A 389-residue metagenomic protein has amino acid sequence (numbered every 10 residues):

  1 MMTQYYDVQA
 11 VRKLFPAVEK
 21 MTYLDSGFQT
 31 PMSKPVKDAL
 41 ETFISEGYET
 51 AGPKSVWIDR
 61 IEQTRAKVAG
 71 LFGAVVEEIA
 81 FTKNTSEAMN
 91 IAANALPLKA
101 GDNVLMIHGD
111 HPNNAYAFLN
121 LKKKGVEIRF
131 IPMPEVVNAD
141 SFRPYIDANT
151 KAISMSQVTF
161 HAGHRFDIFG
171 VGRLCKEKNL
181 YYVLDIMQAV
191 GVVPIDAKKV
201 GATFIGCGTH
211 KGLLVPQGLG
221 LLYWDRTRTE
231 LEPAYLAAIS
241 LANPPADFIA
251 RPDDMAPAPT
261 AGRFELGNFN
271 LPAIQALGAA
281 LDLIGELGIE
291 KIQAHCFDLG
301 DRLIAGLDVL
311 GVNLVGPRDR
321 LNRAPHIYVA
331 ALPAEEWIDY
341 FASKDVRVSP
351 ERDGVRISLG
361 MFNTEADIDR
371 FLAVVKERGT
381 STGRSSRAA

Functional and structural regions predicted by a protein language model:
M1-A389: Pyridoxal 5′-phosphate
